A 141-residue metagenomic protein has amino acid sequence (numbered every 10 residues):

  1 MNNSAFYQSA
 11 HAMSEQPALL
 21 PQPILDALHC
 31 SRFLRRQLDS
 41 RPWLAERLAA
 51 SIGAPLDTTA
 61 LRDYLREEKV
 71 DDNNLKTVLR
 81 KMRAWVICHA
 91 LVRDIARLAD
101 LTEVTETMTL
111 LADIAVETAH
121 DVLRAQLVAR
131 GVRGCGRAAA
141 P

Functional and structural regions predicted by a protein language model:
M1-P141: Non-catalytic regulatory/linker segments of enzymes
